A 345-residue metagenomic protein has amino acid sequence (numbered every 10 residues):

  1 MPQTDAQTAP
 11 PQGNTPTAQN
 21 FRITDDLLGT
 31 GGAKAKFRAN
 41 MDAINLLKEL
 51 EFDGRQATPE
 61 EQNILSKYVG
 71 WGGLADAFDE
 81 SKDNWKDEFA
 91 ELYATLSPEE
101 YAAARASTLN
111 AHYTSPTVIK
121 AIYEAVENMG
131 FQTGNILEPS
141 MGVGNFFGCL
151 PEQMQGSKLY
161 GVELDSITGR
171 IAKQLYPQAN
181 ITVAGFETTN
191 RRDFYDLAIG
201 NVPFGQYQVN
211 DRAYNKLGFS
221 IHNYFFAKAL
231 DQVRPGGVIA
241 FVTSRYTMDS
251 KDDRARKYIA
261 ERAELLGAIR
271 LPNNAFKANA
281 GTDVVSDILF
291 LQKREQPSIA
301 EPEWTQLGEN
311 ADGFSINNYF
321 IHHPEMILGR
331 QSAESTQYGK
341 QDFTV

Functional and structural regions predicted by a protein language model:
M1-F21: Acidic, low-complexity intrinsically disordered tails
P16-L175: Class I S-adenosyl-L-methionine
Y113-T117, K216-N223: Conserved phosphate-coordination/catalytic loops
K120-M129, T133-E152, G161, A172 (+3 more regions): Conserved proline-anchored active-site loop of SAM-dependent methyltransferases that bridges a beta-strand
K158, A179-N180, E264-G267: Conserved beta-strand segments of alpha/beta enzyme cores
V162-S166, G218-K277, V284-F290: Conserved Class I SAM-dependent methyltransferase catalytic core
T182-G185, I269: Short loop/edge segments at beta-strand edges and connector loops that shape dinucleotide/nucleotide cofactor-binding
A278-V345: Flexible, glycine-/basic-rich loop-and-beta segments that form/coincide with the SAM-dependent methyltransferase
